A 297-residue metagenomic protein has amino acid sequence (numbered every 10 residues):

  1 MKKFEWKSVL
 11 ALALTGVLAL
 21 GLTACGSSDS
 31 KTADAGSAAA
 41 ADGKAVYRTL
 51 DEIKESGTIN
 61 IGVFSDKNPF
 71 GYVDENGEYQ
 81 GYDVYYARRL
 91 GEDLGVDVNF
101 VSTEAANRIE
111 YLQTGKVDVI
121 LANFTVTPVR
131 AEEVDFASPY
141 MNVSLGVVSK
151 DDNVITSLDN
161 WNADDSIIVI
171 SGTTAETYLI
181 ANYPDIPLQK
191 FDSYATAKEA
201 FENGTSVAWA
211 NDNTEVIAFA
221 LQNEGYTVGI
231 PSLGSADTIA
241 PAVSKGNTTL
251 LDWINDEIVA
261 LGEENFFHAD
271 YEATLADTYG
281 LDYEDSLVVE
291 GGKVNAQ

Functional and structural regions predicted by a protein language model:
L20-A24: C-terminal motif of bacterial Sec signal peptides marking the signal peptidase cleavage site
G26-S28, D34, A38-A39, V84-D93 (+2 more regions): Extended ligand-binding regions for polar small-molecule ligands
S27, A40, K44, T174-F191 (+2 more regions): Ligand-binding clefts/hinges and TM-proximal coupling segments of bilobed small-molecule sensing domains
G36-N123: Extracytoplasmic small-molecule ligand-binding "clamshell" domains of the periplasmic binding protein/Venus flytrap
N99-E110, S171, Q189-N203: Short helix-initiation/N-cap motifs at beta->coil->alpha
F124-E132, I180, E202-N203, V207-A236: A ligand-binding cleft/hinge motif common to bilobed small-molecule-binding domains
N142-S149, I217-I258, T278-Q297: Periplasmic-binding protein-like
S149-S166: Flexible hinge/capping segments at coil-to-helix
